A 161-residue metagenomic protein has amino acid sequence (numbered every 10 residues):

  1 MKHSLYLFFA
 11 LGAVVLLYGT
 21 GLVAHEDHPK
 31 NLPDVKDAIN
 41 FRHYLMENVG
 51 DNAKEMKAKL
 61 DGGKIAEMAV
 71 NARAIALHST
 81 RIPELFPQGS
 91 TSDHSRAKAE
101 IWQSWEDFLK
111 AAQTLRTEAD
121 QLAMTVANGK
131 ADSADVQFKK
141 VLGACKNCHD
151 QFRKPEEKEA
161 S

Functional and structural regions predicted by a protein language model:
M1-A10: Bacterial N-terminal signal peptides that target proteins for export
H3, V15, A24-H25, K30-N31: Extreme N-terminal export signal peptides that direct proteins to the secretory pathway
Y6, M46, F152-K154: Intrinsic structural disorder/low-complexity segments
G19-T20: N-terminal signal peptide c-region/cleavage motif recognized by signal peptidases
E26-L142, A160: Extracytoplasmic c-type cytochrome modules immediately beyond a signal peptide or single-pass transmembrane anchor
V141-R153: The canonical Cys-X-X-Cys-His
K154-S161: Short, low-complexity, Pro/Ser/Thr/Gly-rich segments in the mature regions of secreted, periplasmic
